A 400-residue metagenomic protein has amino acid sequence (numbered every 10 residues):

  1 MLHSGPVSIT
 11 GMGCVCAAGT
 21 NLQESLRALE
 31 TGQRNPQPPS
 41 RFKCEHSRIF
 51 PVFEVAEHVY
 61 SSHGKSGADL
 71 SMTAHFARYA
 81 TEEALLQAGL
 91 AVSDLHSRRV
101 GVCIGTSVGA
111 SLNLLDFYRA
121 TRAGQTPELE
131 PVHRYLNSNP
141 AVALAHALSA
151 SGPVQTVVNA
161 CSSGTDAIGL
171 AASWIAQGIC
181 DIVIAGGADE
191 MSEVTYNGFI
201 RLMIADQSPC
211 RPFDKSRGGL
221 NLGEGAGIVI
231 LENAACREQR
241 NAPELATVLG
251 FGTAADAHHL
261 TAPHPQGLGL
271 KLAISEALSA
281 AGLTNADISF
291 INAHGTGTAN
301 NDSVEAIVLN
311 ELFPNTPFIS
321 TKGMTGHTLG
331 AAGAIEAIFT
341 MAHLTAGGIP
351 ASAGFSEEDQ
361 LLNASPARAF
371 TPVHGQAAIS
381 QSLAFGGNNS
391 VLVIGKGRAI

Functional and structural regions predicted by a protein language model:
M1-S66, A88, A235-T247, I338-S352 (+1 more regions): ACP-dependent fatty acid/polyketide chain-elongation machinery
P6-T10, E30-P38, A205, P209-A281 (+2 more regions): Condensing-enzyme catalytic core mediating Claisen C-C bond formation in acyl metabolism
I9, Q33-V158, M191-E193, N285-N301: Conserved beta-ketoacyl condensing-enzyme motif
Q23-A28, L114-T126, L144, W174-Q177 (+4 more regions): A glycine- and small-aliphatic-rich helix-loop capping segment at beta-alpha/alpha-beta transitions that lines
H63-E82, P127-L136, V154-D166, R211-G227 (+3 more regions): Active-site pocket-shaping loop/turn-to-helix segments
A77-G89, P140, A145-L148, P153-G186 (+4 more regions): Active-site-proximal alpha-helical scaffold in enzymes
Q125-E128, G169, S173, E190-R240 (+3 more regions): Glycine-/small-residue-rich "gating" segment that lines the acyl/pantetheine channel and substrate pocket
I179-R201, D206-R217, F251-P265, A293-D302 (+1 more regions): Acyl-CoA/ACP chain-elongation machinery
